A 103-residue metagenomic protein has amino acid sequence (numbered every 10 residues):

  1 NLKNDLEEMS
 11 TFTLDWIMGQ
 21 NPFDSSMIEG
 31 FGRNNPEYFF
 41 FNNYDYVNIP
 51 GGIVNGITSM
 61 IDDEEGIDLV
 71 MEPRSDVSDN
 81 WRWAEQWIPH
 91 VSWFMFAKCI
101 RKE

Functional and structural regions predicted by a protein language model:
N1-E103: Aromatic (Trp/Tyr) and acidic
